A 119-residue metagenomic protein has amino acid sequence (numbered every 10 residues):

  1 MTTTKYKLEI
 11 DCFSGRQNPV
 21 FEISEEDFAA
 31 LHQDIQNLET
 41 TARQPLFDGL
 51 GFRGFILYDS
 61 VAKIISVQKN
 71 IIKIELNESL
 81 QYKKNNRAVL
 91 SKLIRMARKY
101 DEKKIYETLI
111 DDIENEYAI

Functional and structural regions predicted by a protein language model:
M1-I119: Function-determining sites in protein domains
